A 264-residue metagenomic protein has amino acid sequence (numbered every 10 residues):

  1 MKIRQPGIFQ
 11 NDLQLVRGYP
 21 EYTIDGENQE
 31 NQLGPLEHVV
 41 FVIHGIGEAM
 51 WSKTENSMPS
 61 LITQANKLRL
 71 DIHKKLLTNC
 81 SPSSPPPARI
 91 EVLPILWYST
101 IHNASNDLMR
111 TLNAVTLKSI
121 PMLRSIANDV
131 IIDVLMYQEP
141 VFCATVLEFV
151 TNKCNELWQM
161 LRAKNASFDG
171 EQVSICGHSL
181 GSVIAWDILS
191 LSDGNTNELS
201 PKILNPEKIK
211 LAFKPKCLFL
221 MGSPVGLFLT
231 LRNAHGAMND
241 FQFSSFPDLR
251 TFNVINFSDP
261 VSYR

Functional and structural regions predicted by a protein language model:
M1-R162: Flexible, membrane-associating and regulatory peripheral segments of lipid-active enzymes
I46-L61, N66, S99, M122 (+2 more regions): Serine-dependent carboxylesterase/thioesterase catalytic core of lipase-like alpha/beta-hydrolase/SGNH enzymes
